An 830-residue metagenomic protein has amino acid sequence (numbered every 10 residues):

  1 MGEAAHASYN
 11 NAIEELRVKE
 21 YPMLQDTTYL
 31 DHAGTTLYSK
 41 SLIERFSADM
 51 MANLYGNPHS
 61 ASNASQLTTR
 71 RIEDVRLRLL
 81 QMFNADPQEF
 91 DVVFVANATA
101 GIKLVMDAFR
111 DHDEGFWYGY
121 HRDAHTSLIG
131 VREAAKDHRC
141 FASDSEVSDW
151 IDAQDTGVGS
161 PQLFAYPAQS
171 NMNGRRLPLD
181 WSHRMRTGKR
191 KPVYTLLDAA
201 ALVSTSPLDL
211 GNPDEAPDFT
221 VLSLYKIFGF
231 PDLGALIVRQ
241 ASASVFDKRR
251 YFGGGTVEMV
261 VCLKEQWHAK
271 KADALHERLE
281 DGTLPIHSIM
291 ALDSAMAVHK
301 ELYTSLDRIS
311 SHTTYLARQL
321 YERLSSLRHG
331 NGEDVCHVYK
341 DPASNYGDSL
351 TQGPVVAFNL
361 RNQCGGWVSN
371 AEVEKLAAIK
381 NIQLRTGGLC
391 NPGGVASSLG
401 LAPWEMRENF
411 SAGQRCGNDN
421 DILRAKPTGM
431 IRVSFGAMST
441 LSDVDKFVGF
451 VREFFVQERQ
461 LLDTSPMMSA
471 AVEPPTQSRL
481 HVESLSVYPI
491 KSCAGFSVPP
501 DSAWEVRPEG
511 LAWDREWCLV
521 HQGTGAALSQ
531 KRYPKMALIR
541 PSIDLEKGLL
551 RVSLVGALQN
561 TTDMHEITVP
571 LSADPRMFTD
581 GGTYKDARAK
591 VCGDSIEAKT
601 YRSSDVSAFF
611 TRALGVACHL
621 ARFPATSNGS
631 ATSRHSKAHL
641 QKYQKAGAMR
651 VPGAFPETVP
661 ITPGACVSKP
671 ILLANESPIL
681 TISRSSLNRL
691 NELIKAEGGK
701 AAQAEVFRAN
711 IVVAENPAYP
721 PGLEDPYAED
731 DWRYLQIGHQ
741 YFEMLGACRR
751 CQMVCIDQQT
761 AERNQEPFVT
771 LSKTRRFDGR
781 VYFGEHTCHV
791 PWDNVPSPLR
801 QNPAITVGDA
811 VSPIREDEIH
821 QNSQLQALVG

Functional and structural regions predicted by a protein language model:
M1-V472, T476: Pyridoxal 5′-phosphate
F455, R459, P466-G830: Metal-cofactor-dependent catalytic cores
